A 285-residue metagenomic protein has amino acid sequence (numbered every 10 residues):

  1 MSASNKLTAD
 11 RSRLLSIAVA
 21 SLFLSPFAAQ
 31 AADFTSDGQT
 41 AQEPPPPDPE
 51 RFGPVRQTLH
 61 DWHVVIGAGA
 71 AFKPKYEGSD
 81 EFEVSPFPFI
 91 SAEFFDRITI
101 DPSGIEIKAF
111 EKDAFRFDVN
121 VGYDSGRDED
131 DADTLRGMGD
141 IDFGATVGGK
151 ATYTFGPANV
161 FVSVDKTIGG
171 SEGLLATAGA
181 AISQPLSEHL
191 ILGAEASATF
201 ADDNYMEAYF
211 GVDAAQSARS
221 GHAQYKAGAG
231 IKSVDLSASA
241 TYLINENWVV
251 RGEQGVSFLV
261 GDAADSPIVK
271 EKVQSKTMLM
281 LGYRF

Functional and structural regions predicted by a protein language model:
M1-L59: Cleavable N-terminal export/targeting peptides
D33-P47, K108, G169, G173-T177 (+3 more regions): Outer-membrane beta-barrel transmembrane domain signature
S36-A109, V119-D142: Outer-membrane beta-barrel initiation region
W62, F82-P88, D113, I141-V147 (+3 more regions): Residues that define the transmembrane beta-barrel architecture of outer-membrane proteins
V64, R97-T99, F115, P157-V160 (+2 more regions): Repeated loop/turn-to-beta-strand initiation elements of outer-membrane beta-barrel proteins
I66, P88, G149, A178-A180 (+3 more regions): Membrane-embedded beta-strands of outer-membrane beta-barrel proteins, especially the hydrophobic/small aromatic
I66-F72, V119-Y123, V162-K166, A194-F200 (+1 more regions): Transmembrane beta-barrel strands of outer-membrane/channel proteins
A70-K73, D131-T134, F161-S163, S217-Q224 (+1 more regions): Extracytoplasmic loops and strand-loop junctions of Gram-negative outer membrane beta-barrel proteins
